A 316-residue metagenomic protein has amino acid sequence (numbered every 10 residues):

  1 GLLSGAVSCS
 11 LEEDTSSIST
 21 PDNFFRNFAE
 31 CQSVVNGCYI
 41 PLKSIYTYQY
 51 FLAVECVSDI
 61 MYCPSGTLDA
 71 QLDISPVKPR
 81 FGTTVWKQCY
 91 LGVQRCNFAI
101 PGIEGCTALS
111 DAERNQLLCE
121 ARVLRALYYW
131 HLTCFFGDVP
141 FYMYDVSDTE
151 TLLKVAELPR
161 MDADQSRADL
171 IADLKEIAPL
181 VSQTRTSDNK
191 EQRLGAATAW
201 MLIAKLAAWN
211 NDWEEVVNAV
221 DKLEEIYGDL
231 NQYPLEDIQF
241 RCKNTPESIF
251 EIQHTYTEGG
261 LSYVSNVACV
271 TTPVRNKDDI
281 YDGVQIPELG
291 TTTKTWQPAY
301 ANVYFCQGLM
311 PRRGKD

Functional and structural regions predicted by a protein language model:
G1-V7: Sec-dependent bacterial lipoprotein signal peptides
S8-L52, V220, R313: Membrane-proximal, proline-rich intrinsically disordered regions
N27-N36, I40-P41, G66-F136, L158-Q165 (+1 more regions): Conserved, well-structured interaction surfaces
A29, V35, L68-Q71, F81-G82 (+2 more regions): Elongated scaffold/linker segments in the mid-to-C-terminal portions of large proteins
R122, W200-A207, A219: TPR/Sel1-like alpha-solenoid repeat signature
